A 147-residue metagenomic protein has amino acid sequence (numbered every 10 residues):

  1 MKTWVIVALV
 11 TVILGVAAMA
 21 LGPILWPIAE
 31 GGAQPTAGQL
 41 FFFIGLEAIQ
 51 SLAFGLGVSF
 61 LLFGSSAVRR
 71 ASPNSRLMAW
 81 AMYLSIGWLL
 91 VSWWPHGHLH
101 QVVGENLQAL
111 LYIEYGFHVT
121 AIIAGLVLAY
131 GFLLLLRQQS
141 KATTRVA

Functional and structural regions predicted by a protein language model:
M1-F54: N-terminal signal-anchor transmembrane alpha-helix
I6-L14, S72-W93: Transmembrane alpha-helical segments of multi-pass membrane proteins
A8, V102-K141: Alpha-helical membrane-associated segments of multi-pass integral membrane proteins
L14-G22, G87-S92, A121, G125 (+1 more regions): Alpha-helical transmembrane segments of multipass membrane proteins
G22-W26, E30, L62-S66, A129-L133 (+1 more regions): Membrane-water interface at transmembrane helix exits
P27-A48, L89-F117: Interfacial non-cytosolic loop connecting adjacent transmembrane helices
E47-N74: Canonical alpha-helical transmembrane segments
K141-A147: Low-complexity, intrinsically disordered extramembrane tails and loops of integral membrane proteins
